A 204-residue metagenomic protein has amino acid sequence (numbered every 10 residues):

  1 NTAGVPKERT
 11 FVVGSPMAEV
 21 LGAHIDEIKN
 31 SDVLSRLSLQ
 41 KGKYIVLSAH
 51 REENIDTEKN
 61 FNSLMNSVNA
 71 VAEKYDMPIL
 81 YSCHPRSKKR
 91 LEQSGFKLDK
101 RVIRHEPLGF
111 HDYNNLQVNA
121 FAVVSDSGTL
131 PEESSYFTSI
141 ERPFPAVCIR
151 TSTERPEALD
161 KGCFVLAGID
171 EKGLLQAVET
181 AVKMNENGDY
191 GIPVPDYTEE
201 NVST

Functional and structural regions predicted by a protein language model:
N1-M77, S82, S87-T204: Nucleotide-activated sugar donor-binding and catalytic core shared by glycosyltransferases and related lipid-linked
